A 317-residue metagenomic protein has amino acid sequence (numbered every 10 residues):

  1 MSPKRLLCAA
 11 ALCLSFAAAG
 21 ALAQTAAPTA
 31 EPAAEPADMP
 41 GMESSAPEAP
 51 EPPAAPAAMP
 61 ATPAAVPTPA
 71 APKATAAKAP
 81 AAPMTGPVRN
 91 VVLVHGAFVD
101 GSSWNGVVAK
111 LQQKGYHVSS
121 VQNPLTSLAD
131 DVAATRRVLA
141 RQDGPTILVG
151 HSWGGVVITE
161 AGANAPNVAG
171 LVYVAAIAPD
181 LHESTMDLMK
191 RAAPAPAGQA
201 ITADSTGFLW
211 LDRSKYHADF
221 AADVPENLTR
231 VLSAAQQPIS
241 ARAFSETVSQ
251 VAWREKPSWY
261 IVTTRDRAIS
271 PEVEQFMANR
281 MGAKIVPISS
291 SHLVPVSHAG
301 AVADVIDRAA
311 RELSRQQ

Functional and structural regions predicted by a protein language model:
A18-G20: N-terminal signal peptide c-region/cleavage motif recognized by signal peptidases
A23-G86, R315-Q317: Compositionally biased, proline/threonine/alanine/serine-rich low-complexity intrinsically disordered stretches
P83-L128, N167: Conserved HGGG/HGGXW glycine-rich cap/lid loop of the alpha/beta-hydrolase fold
V149-G154, I158: Gly/Ala-rich beta-loop-alpha elbow adjacent to hydrolase catalytic centers
N167-V168, V172-R213, S240-F244, M277: Flexible "cap/lid" loop of the alpha/beta hydrolase fold
V231-A252: Active-site nucleophile elbow and catalytic-triad environment of alpha/beta-hydrolase enzymes
Y260-V262: Short beta-strand/loop motif that positions the catalytic acidic residue of the alpha/beta-hydrolase fold
T264-V296, R308-A309: Conserved loop-alpha-helix segment in the C-terminal half of the alpha/beta-hydrolase fold that carries the catalytic
